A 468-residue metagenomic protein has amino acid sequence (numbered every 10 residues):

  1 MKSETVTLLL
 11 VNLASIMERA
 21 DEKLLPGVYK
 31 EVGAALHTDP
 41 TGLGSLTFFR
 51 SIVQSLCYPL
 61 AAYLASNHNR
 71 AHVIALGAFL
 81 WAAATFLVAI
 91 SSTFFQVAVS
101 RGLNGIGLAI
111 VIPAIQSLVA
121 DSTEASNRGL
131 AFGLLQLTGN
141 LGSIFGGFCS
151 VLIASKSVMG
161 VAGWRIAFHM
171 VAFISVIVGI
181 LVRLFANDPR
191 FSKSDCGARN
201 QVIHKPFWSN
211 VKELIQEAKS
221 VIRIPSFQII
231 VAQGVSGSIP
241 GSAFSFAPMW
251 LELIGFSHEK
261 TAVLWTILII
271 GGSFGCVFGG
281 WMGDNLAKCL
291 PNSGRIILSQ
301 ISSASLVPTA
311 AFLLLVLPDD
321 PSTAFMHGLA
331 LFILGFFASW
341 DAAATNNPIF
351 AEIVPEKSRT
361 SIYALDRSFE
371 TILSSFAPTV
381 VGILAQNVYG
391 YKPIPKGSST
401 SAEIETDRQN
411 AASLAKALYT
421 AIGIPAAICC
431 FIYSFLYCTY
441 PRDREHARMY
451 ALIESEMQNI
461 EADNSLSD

Functional and structural regions predicted by a protein language model:
L25-P26, K219-G279, S339-N347, S374-G382 (+1 more regions): Extracytoplasmic gate region of multi-pass secondary transporters
H37, N69, I90-Q96, G107 (+2 more regions): Helix-breaking motifs and short loop linkers at transmembrane-helix boundaries and internal kinks in secondary membrane
L56-F95: Conserved MFS/SLC helix-loop-helix module at the cytosolic interface between two early adjacent transmembrane helices
H72-F86, S293-A311: Structural signature of the two symmetry-related core transmembrane helices
S100-G139: Cytoplasmic helix-loop-helix junction between adjacent transmembrane helices in 12-TM secondary transporters
L135-D188: Helix-loop-helix hairpin linking two adjacent transmembrane segments in secondary transporters
P189-I229, E456: Juxtamembrane intracellular "pre-TM" segments in multi-pass secondary transporters
I296-T345: C-terminal transmembrane helical hairpin of 12-TM major facilitator-type secondary transporters
